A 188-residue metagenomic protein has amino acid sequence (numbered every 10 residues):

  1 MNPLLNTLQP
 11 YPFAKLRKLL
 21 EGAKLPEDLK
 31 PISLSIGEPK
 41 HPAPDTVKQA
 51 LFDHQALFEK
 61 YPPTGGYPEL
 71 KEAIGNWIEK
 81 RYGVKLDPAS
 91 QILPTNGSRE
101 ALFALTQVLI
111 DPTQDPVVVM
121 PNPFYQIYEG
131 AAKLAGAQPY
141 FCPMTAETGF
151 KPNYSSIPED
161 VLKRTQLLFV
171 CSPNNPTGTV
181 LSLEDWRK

Functional and structural regions predicted by a protein language model:
M1-P3: Extreme N-terminal starter segment of soluble prokaryotic enzymes
N6-G97: N-terminal small-domain helix-loop-helix segment of the aminotransferase-like
F58-K188: Conserved core of the PLP fold type I
